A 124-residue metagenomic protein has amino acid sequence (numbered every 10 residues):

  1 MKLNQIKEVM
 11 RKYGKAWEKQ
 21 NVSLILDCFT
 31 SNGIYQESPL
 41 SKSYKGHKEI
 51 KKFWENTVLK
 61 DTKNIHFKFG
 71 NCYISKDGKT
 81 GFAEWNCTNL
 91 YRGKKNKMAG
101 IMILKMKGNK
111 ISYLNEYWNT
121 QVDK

Functional and structural regions predicted by a protein language model:
M1-S31: Short, low-complexity N-terminal intrinsically disordered segments enriched in polar/charged residues
K2-Q5, K51-K124: A beta-strand edge to alpha-helix "cap/lid" segment located at domain peripheries
Y13-A16, Q36, N89: Alpha-helix C-capping/helix-to-loop hinge sites
S23, H47-K48: Residues in well-ordered alpha-helical elements
N32-I34, K110: Structural motif
I34-K45, V58-T62: A short gly/proline-enriched turn/hairpin at secondary-structure junctions
